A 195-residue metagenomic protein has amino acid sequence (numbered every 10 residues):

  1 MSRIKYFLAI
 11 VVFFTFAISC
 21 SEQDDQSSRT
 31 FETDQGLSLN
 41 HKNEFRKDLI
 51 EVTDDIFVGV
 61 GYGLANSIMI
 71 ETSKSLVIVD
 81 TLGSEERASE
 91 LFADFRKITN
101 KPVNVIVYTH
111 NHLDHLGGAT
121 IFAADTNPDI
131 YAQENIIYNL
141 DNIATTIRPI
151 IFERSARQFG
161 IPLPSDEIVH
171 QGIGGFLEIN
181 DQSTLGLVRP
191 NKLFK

Functional and structural regions predicted by a protein language model:
M1-L8: Bacterial N-terminal signal peptides that target proteins for export
F16-S19: C-terminal motif of bacterial Sec signal peptides marking the signal peptidase cleavage site
S21-Q23: Bacterial signal peptide processing site
D25-E44: N-terminal low-complexity, Pro/Thr/Ser-rich intrinsically disordered segments that act as propeptides or flexible
L39-E51, G186: Short acidic, Pro/Gly- and aromatic-enriched capping/linker segments at domain boundaries
R46-R96: Conserved beta-strand hairpin/beta-sheet module of binuclear metal-dependent hydrolase folds, prominently
A93-P190, F194: Active-site HxH/HxHxD metal-binding segment of metal-dependent hydrolases
